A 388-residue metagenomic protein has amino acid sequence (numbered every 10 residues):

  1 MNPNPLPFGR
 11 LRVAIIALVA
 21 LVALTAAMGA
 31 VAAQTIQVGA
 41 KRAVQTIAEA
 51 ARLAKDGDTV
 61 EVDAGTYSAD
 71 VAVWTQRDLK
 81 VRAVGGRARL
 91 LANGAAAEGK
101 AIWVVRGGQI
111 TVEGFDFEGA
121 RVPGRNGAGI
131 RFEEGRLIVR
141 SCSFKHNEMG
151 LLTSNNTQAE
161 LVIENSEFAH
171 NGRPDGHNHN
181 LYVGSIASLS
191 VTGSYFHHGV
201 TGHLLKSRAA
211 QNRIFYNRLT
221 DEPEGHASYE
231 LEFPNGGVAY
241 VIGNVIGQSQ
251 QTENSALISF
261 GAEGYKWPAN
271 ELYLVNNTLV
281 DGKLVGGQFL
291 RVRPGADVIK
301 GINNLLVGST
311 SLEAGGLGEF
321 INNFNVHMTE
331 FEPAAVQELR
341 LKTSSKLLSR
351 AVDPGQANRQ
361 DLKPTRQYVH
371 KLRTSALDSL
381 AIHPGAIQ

Functional and structural regions predicted by a protein language model:
M1-L11: N-terminal secretory signal peptides that target proteins for export/translocation
L6-F8, V19-A20, G29, D281: Intrinsically disordered and other compositionally biased segments
G9, A23-A26, V60: Local alpha-helix boundary/kink/capping signal
L11-V13, T35, L90, Q360: Positively charged, low-complexity intrinsically disordered regions
A14-A26: Bacterial N-terminal signal peptides
A26-E49, L53, A64-T66, E330-V336: Right-handed parallel beta-helix/beta-solenoid
A48, T59, D63, S68-Q388: Extracellular beta-rich repeat passengers
